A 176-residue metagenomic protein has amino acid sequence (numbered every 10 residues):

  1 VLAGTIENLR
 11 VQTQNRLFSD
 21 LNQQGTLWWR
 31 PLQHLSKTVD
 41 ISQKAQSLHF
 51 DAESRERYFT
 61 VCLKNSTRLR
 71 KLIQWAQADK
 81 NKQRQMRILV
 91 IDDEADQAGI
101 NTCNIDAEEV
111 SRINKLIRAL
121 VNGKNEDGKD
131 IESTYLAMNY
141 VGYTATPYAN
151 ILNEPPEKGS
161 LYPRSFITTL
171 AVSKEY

Functional and structural regions predicted by a protein language model:
V1-W28, A145: Conserved Walker A/P-loop ATP-binding site and its immediately adjacent core in helicase/helicase-like ATPase domains
L2-G4, V61-K64, D92, Y143-T144: Short His-Asn-centered micro-motif
I6-L9, S66-R68, D96-Q97, T146-N150 (+1 more regions): Conserved nucleotide-binding/hydrolysis micro-motifs of P-loop NTPases
L9-F18, L69-Q74, A98-N104, N150-P155: A short acidic (Asp/Glu
N15-L21, Q77-A78, R87-V90, S160-P163: Amphipathic alpha-helical scaffolding segments
N22-S42: Conserved RecA-like helicase motor-core motifs
K37-I91, G99-I131: Conserved RecA-like ASCE ATPase "motif II neighborhood" in helicase/translocase motors
M86-D92, N101-Y176: Conserved P-loop NTPase catalytic core
